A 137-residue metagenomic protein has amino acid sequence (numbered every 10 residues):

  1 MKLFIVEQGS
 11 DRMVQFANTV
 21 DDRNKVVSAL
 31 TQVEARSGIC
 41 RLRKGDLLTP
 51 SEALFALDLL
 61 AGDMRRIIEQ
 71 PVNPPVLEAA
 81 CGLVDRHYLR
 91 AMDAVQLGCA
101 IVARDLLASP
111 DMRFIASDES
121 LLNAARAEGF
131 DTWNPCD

Functional and structural regions predicted by a protein language model:
M1-T31, L42-F55, F130, C136: Short, well-structured N-terminal submotif of metal-dependent ribonuclease cores
E7, A29, P74, D118-E119: Alpha-helix N-cap/helix-start capping motif
D22-K25, R66-I68, A108-R113: Short active-site oxyanion
S28, M92-V95, S117: Replace "coordinates the UDP/GDP/TDP-sugar" with "coordinates nucleotide-activated sugar donors
T31, A61-H87, A94-C99: Acidic catalytic patch
G38-N73: Helix-adjacent hinge/juxtasegments
G98, V102-D137: Acidic, PIN/NYN-like endoribonuclease modules and their adjacent C-terminal/linker elements
